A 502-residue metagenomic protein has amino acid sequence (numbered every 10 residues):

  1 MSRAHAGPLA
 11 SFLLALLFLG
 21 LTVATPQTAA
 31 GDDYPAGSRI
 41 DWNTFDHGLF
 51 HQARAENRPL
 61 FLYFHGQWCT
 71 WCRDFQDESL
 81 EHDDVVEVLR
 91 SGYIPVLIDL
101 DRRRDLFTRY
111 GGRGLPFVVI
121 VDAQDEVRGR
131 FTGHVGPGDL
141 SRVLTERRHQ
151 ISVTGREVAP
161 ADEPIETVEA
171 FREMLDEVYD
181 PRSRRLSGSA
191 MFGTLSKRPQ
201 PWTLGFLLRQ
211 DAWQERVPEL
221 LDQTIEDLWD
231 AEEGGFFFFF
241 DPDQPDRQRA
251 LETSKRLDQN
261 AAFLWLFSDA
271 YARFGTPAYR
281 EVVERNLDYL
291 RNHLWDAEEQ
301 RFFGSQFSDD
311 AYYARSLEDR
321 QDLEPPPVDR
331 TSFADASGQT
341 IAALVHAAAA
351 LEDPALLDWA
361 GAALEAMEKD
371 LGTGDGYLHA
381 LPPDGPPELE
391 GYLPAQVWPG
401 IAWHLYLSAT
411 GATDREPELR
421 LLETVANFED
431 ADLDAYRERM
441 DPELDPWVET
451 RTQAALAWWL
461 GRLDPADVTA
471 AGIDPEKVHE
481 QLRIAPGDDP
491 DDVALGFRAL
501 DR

Functional and structural regions predicted by a protein language model:
M1-L13: Bacterial N-terminal signal peptides that target proteins for export
A10-T22: Bacterial N-terminal signal peptides
L19-G20, P26-D32, G114, R148-R502: Glycan-recognition and catalytic cores of secretory/periplasmic carbohydrate-active enzymes
A29-F50: N-terminal "domain-start" segment that seeds a small globular fold
I40-T44, F64-H65, H82-R104: Thiol-based oxidoreductase modules, predominantly thioredoxin-like and allied folds used for disulfide exchange
T44-E81: Local sequence-structure signature of Cys/Sec-based thiol-disulfide redox active-site neighborhoods
R58-P59, R104, Y110-V121: Structural micro-motif
R113-T154: Non-catalytic, surface beta->alpha helical segment in thiol-disulfide oxidoreductase systems
